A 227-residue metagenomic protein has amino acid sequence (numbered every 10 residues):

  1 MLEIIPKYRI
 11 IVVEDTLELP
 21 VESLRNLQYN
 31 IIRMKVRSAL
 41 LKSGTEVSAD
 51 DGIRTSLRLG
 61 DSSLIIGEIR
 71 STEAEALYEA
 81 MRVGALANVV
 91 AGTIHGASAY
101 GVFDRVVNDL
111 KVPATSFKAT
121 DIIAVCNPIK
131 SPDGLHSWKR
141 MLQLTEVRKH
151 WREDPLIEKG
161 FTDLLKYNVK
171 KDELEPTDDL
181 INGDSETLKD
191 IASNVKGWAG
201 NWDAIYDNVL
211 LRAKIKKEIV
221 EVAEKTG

Functional and structural regions predicted by a protein language model:
L2-I129: Switch/coupling sub-region of P-loop NTPases
I122-A213: Conserved P-loop NTPase
K225-G227: C-terminal non-catalytic accessory extensions
